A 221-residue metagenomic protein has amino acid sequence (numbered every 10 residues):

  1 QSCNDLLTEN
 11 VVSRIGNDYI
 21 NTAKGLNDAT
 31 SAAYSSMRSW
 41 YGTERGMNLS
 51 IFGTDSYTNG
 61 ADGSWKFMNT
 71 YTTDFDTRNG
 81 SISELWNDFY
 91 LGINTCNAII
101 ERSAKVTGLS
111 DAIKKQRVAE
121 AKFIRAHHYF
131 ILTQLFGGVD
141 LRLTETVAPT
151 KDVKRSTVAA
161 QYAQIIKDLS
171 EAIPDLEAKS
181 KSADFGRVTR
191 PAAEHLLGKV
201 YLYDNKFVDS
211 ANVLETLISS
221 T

Functional and structural regions predicted by a protein language model:
C3-S50: Membrane-proximal, proline-rich intrinsically disordered regions
V12-G16, T73-D76, L143-T150: Short linear capping/connector segments at secondary-structure termini
A23, N27-S31, S35-S39, G63-F136 (+3 more regions): Conserved, well-structured interaction surfaces
K122, E194-Y201: TPR/Sel1-like alpha-solenoid repeat signature
L214-S219: TPR/TPR-like (Sel1-like) alpha-helical repeat modules
